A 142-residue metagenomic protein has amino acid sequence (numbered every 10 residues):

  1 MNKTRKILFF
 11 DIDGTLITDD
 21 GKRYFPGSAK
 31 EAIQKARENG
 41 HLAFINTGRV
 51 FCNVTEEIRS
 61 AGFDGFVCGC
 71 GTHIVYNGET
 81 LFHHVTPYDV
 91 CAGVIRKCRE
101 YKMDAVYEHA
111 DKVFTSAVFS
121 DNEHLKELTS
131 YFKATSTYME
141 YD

Functional and structural regions predicted by a protein language model:
M1-R5, E38: Short, Lys/Arg-enriched, disordered terminal segments
T4-K22, I45: Asp-based phosphoryl-transfer active-site loop
R5, F9-F10, T72-H73, L128-Y131: Aromatic-residue detector
Y24-P26, P87, T137-Y141: Poly-acidic low-complexity segments
G27-E127: Active-site phosphate-binding/coordination module
N122-D142: Acidic, His- and aromatic-enriched active-site or binding-groove loops in soluble protein domains that engage sugars
